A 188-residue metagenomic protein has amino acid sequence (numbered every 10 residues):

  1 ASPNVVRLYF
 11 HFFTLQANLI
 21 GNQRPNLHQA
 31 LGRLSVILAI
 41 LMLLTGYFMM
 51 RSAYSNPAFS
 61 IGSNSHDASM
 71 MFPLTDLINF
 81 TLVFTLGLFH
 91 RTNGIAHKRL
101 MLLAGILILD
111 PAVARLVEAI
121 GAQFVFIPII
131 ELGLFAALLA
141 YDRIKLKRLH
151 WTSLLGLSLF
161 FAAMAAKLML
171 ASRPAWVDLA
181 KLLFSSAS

Functional and structural regions predicted by a protein language model:
A1-S188: Alpha-helical membrane insertion/targeting regions
